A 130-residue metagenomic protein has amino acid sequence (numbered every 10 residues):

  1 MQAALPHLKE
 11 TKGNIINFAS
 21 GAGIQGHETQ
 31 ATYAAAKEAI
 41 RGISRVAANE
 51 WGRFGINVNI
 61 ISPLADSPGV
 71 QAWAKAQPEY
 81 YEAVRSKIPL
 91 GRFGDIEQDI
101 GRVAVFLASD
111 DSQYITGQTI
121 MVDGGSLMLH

Functional and structural regions predicted by a protein language model:
M1, A36, S44: Active-site helix of classical SDR
M1-E10, A48-N49, S109: Amphipathic alpha-helical dimer-interface segment in Rossmann-like NAD(P)H-dependent oxidoreductases
K12, Q25-A31, R53-F54, G91 (+1 more regions): Active-site loop immediately N-terminal to the catalytic Tyr-X3-Lys motif of short-chain dehydrogenase/reductase
S20: Residue(s) in the substrate-gating loop at a strand-loop-helix junction that position the organic substrate next
Q25, T116-H130: Short C-terminal tail/terminal secondary-structure segment of NAD(P)H-dependent dehydrogenase/reductase domains
T29-E38, G94: Short-chain dehydrogenase/reductase
R41-S44, W51-S67, Q71, I115-V122: Conserved Rossmann-fold SDR core element
R53, I60-I61, E79-D111, I115 (+1 more regions): C-terminal helical subdomain
